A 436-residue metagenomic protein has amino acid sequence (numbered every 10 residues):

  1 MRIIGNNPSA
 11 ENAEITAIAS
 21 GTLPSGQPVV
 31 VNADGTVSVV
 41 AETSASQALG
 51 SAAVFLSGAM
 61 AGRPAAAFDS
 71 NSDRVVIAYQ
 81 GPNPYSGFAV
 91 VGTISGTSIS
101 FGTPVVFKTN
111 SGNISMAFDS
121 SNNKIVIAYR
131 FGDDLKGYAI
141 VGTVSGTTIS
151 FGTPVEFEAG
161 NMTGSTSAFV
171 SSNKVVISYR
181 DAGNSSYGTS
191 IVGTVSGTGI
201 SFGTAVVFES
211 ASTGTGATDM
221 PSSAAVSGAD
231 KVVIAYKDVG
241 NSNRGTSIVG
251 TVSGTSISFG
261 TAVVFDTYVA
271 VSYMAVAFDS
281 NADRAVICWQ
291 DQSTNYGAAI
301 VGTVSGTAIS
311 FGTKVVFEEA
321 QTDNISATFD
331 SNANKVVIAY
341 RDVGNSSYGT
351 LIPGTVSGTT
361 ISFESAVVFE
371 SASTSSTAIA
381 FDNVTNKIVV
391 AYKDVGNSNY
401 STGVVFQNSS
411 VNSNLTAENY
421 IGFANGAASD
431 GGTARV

Functional and structural regions predicted by a protein language model:
M1-V75, Y79-G81, F88-S95, F107-K124 (+23 more regions): Extracellular receptor-binding modules and their adjoining Ser/Thr/Gly/Asp/Asn-rich linkers
V264: Conserved beta-strand positions that form and line the central face of beta-propeller blades
